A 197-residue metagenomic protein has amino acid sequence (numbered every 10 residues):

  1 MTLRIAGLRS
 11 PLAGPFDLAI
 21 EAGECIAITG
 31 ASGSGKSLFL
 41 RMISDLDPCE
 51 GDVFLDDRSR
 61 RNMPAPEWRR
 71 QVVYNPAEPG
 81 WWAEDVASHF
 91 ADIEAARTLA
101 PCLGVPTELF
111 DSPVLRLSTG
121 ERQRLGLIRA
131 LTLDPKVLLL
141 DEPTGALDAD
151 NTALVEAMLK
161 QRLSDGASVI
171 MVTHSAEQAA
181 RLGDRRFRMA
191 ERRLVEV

Functional and structural regions predicted by a protein language model:
I43-S44: Helix-to-loop junction immediately C-terminal to a conserved catalytic motif
S59-V73: ABC ATPase NBD coupling module
P113-L117, E121: Conserved ABC ATPase signature
L127: Hydrophobic anchor residue at the start of the ABC signature
L138-E142: Catalytic Walker B motif of ABC-type/P-loop ATPase nucleotide-binding domains
A149-N151: Helix N-cap at the start of a conserved alpha-helix in ABC-type nucleotide-binding domains
V172-H174: H-loop/switch region of ABC-family ATPase nucleotide-binding domains
